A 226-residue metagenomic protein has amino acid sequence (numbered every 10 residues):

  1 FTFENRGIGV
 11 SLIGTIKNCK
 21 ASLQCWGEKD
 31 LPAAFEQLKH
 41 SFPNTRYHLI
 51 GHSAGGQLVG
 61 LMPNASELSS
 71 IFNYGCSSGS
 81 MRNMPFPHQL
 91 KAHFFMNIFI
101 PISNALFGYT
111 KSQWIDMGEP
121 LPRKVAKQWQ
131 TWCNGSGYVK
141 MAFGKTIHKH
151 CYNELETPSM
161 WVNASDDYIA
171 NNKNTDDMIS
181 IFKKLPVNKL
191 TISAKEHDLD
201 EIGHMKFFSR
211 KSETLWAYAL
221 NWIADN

Functional and structural regions predicted by a protein language model:
F1-G14: Conserved alpha/beta-hydrolase
K20-S41: Alpha/beta-hydrolase active-site loop
I50-G137: Alpha/beta-hydrolase-fold enzymes
W132-C151: Active-site nucleophile elbow and catalytic-triad environment of alpha/beta-hydrolase enzymes
L155, W161-N163: Short beta-strand/loop motif that positions the catalytic acidic residue of the alpha/beta-hydrolase fold
T157, A170-I181: Short alpha-helix in the alpha/beta-hydrolase fold that links the catalytic acid
S165-D167: Acidic beta-to-alpha connecting loop that harbors the catalytic carboxylate
N188, I192-N226: Catalytic active-site module of serine/aspartate enzymes centered on a nucleophile-bearing elbow/loop
